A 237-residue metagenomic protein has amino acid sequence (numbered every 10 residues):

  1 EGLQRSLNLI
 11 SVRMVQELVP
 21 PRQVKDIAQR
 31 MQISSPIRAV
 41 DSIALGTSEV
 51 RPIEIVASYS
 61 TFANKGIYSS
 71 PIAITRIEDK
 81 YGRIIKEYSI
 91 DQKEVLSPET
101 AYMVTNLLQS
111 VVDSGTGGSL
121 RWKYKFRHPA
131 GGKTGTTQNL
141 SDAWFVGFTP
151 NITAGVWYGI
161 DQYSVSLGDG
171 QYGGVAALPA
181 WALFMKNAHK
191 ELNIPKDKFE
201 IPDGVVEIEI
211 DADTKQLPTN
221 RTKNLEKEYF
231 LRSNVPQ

Functional and structural regions predicted by a protein language model:
E1, E49-P236: A penicillin-recognizing enzyme superfamily signal
E1-N64, L107-S110: Active-site-adjacent helix/loop patches that line small-molecule binding or acyl-intermediate pockets
